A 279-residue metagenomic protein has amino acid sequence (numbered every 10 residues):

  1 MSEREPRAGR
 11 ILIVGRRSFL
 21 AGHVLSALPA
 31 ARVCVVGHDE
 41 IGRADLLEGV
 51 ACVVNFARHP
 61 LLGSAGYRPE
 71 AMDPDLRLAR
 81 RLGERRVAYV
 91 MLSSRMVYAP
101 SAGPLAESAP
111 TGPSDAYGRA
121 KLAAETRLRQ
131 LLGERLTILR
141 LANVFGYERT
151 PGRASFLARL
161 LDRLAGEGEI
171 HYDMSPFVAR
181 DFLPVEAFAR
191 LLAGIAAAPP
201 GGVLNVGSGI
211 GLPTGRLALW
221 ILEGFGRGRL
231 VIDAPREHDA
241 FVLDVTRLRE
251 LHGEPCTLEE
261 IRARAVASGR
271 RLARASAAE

Functional and structural regions predicted by a protein language model:
M1-E3, L258-E279: Amphipathic terminal alpha-helices
E40-R77, R81, V97: NAD(P)H-binding glycine-rich loop region in Rossmannoid oxidoreductase-like domains and their noncatalytic homologs
D73-P74, A102-I138, N143, R149-G152: Catalytic helix-loop patch of NAD(P)-dependent Rossmann-fold dehydrogenases
R77-A116: Conserved Rossmann-fold NAD(P)-dependent oxidoreductase catalytic core, especially the SDR/UDP-sugar
R129-A179: NAD(P)-dependent short-chain dehydrogenase/reductase
F145-E148, Y172-A179, L204-L212, A234-E237 (+1 more regions): Glycine-rich Rossmann NAD(P)(H)-binding loop
A158-H171, A179-L204: Alpha-helical substrate-binding/gating segment
A189-D239, V245, A273-A277: Mid/C-terminal beta-alpha module of Rossmann-like enzyme folds, strongest in SDR-family dehydrogenases/epimerases
